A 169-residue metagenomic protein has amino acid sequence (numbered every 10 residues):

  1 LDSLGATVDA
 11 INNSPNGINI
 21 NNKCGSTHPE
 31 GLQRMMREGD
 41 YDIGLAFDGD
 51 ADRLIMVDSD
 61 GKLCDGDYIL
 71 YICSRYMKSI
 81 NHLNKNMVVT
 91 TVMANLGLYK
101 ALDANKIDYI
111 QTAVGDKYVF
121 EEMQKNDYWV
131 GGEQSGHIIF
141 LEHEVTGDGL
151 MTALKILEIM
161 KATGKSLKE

Functional and structural regions predicted by a protein language model:
L1-T163, L167: Phosphate-binding chemistry for phosphorylated carbohydrates and sugar-nucleotides
